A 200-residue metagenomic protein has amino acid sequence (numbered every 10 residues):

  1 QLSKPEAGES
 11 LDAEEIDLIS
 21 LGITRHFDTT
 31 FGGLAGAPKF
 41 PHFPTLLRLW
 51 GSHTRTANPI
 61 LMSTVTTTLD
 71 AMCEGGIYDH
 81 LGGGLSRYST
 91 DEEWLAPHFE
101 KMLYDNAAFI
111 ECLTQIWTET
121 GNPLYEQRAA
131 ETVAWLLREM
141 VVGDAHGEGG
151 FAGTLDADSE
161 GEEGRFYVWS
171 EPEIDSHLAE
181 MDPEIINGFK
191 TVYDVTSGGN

Functional and structural regions predicted by a protein language model:
Q1-N200: Replace the tail clause
